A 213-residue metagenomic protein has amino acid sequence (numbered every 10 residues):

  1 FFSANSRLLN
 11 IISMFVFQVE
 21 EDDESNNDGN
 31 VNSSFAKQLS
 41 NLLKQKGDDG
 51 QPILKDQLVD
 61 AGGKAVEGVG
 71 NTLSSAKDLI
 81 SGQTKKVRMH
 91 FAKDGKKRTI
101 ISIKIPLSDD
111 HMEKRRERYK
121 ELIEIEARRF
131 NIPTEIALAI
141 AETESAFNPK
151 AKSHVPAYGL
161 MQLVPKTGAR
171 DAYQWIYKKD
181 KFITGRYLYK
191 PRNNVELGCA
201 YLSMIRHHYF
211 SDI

Functional and structural regions predicted by a protein language model:
F1-A139, K150: Cell-wall glycan-active module
G68, A141-S145, G185: Short amphipathic alpha-helical surface micro-motifs
R118-I125, E135-I136, G159-Q162, K190-M204: Extracytoplasmic/secreted proteins, especially bacterial periplasmic and envelope-associated proteins
R128, E142-A146, P165-A169, A200-F210: Sec-exported extracytoplasmic/periplasmic mature domains
N131-V155, L163, G198: Short, functionally critical alpha-helical segments immediately adjacent to catalytic or ligand/cofactor-binding
H154-K181, E196-L202: Substrate-binding/active-site groove segments that recognize and process beta-1,4-linked N-acetyl-hexosamine
D180-N193: A short, structured beta-strand-centered segment in the mid-to-C-terminal lobe of catalytic cores from group-transfer
I213: All-alpha amphipathic helical-bundle segments outside canonical DNA-binding/catalytic cores that form hydrophobic
